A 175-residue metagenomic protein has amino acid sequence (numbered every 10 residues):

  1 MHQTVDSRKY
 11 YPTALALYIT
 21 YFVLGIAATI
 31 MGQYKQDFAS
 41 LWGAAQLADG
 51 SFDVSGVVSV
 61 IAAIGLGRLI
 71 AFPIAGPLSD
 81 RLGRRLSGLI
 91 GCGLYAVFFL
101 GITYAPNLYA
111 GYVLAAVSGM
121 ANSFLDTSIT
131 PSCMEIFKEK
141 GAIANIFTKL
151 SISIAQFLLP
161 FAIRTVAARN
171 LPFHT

Functional and structural regions predicted by a protein language model:
P12-A44: Extracytoplasmic
G25, T29, G119-T127, F157: Small-residue-rich segments within alpha-helical transmembrane domains of MFS-like 12-TM solute carriers
Q46-I61, N145: Juxtamembrane helix-start elements in MFS-like secondary transporters
V58-G76: Central cavity-lining transmembrane alpha-helices of secondary-active solute carriers, predominantly the Major
I70-P106: Conserved MFS/SLC helix-loop-helix module at the cytosolic interface between two early adjacent transmembrane helices
F98, Y109-V117: Paired small-residue
L114-L150: Cytoplasmic helix-loop-helix junction between adjacent transmembrane helices in 12-TM secondary transporters
K140, F147-T175: Helix-loop-helix hairpin linking two adjacent transmembrane segments in secondary transporters
